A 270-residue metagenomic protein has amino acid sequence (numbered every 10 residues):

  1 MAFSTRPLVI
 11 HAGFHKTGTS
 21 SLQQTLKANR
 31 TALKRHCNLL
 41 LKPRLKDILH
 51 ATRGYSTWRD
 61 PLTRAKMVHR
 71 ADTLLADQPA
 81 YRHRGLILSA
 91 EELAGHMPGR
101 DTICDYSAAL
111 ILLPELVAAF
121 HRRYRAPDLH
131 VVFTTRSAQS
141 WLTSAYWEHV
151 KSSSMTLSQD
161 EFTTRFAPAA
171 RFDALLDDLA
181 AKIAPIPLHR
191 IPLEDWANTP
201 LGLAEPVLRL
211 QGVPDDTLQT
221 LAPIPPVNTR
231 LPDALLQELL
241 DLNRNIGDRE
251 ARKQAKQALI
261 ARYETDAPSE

Functional and structural regions predicted by a protein language model:
M1-E270: Anion-recognition interface
